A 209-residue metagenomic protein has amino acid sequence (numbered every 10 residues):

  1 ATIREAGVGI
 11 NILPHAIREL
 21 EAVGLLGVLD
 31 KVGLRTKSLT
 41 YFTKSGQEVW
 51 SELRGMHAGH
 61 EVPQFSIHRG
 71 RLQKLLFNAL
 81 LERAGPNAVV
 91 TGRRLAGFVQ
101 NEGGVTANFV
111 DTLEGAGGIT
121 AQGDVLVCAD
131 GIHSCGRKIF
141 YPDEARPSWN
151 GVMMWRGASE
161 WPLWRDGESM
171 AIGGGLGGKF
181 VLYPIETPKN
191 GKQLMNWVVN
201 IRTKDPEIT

Functional and structural regions predicted by a protein language model:
A1, V127-C128, W155, L182 (+1 more regions): Conserved mid-domain beta->alpha element of the FAD-binding
A1-V8: Glycine-rich FAD pyrophosphate-binding loop
A6, R35, L176: Exposed loop/turn and edge beta-strand positions of beta-sandwich/beta-sheet ligand-binding modules
L13-F140, A145-A158, K204-T209: Conserved N-terminal helical subregion
R165-G167: Short, conserved charged micro-motifs
S169-T209: Active-site substrate-recognition segment that forms the wall of the catalytic cavity or substrate channel
